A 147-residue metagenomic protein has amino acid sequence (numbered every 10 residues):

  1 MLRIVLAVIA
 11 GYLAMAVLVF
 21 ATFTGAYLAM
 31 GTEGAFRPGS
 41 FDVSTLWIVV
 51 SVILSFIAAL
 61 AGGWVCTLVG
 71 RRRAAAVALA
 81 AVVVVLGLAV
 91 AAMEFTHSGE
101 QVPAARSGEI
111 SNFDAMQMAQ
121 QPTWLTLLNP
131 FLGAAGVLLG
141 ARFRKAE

Functional and structural regions predicted by a protein language model:
M1-E147: Juxtamembrane/disordered regions of integral membrane proteins
